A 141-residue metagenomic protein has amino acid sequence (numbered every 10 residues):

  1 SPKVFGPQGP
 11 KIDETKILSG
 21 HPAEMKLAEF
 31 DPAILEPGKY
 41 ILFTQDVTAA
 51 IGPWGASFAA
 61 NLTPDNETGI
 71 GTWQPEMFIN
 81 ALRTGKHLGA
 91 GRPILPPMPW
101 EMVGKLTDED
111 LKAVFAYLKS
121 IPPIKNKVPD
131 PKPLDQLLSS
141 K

Functional and structural regions predicted by a protein language model:
S1-S57, P75-E76, H87-K141: Flexible coil segments in periplasmic/lumen-exposed cytochrome c-class electron-transfer proteins
F58-N61, N66-T72: Mid-length scaffold segments of soluble, non-membrane domains
D65, T84-L88: Short hydrophobic alpha-helical module
I70-L82: Aromatic- and charge-enriched surface segment that lines or borders ligand/interaction sites
